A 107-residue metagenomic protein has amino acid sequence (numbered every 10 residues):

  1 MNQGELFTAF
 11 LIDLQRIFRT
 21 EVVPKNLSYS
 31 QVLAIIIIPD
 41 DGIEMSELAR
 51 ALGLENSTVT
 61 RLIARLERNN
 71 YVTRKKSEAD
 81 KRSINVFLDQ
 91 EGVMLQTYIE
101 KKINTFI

Functional and structural regions predicted by a protein language model:
M1-K25: N-terminal leader segment of winged-helix/HTH proteins
I17-T58: N-terminal helix-turn-helix DNA-binding core of bacterial DNA-binding proteins
A64-I107: Charged, amphipathic alpha-helical coiled-coil/dimerization segments
